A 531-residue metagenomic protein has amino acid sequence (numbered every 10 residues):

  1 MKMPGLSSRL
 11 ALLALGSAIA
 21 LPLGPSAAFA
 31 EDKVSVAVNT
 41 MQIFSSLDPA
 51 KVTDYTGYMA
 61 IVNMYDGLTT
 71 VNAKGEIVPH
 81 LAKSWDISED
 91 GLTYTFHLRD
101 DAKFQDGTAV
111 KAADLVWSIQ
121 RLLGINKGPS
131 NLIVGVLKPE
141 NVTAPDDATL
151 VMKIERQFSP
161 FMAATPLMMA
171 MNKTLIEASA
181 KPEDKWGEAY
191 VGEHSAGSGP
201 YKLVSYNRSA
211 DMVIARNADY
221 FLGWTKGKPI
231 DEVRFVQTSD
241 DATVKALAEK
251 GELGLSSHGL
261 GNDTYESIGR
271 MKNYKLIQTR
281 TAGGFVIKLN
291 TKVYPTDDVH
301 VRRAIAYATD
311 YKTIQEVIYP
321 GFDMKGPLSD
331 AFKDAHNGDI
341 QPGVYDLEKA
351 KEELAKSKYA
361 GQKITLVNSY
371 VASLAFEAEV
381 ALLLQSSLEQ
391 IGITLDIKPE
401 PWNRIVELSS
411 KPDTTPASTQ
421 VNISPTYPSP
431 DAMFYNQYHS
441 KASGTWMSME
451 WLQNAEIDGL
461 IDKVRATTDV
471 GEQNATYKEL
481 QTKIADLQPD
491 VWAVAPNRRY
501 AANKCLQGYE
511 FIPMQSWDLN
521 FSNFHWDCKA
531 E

Functional and structural regions predicted by a protein language model:
A37-E89, Q120, A196-S198: N-terminal lobe/hinge region of extracytoplasmic solute-binding protein
T40-Y58, L81-A82, T108, F161-M171 (+4 more regions): A structural "hinge/loop" feature
E76, M168-T225, E348, E352 (+1 more regions): Gly/Pro-rich hinge or "lid" segments in bacterial periplasmic/extracellular proteins
K83-G128, P145, V151-K153, L247 (+1 more regions): Aromatic- and charge-enriched surface segment that lines or borders ligand/interaction sites
H97, L132-A180, S205-N207: Surface-exposed binding/hinge segments that line and control ligand-binding clefts or catalytic entry sites
G192, D219-S267, T394: Ligand-site clamp/hinge motif
Y201, T296, F322-K356, S373-E379: Structural transition elements
N207-D211, R216, A306-A335, A372-Q385 (+1 more regions): Detector for C-terminal structural segments
